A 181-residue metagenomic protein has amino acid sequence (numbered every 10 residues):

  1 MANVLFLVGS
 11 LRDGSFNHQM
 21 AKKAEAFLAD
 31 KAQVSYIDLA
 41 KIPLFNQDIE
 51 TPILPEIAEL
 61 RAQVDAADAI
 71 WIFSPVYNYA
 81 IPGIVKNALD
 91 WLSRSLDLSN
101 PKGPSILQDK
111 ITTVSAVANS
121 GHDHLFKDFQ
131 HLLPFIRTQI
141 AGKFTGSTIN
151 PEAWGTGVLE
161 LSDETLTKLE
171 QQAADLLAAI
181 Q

Functional and structural regions predicted by a protein language model:
A2-K31: N-terminal beta1-alpha1 ligand-phosphate binding loop
L5, Q139-Q181: Glycine-rich phosphate/pyrophosphate-binding loop and the adjoining helix
K23-L28, Q130-I140: Active-site-adjacent alpha-helix of alpha/beta-hydrolase-fold enzymes
A29, D65, Q181: Short conserved AdoMet
A32-A40, L44, Q139-T148: Short beta-strand elements in bilobed, periplasmic/extracellular small-molecule ligand-binding domains
L39-P55, A153-V158: N-terminal beta-loop-helix "entrance" segment that forms/cooperates in small-molecule cofactor or anionic ligand
E56-I136: Helix-loop-strand module that forms the ligand-binding subsite of alpha/beta enzymes
